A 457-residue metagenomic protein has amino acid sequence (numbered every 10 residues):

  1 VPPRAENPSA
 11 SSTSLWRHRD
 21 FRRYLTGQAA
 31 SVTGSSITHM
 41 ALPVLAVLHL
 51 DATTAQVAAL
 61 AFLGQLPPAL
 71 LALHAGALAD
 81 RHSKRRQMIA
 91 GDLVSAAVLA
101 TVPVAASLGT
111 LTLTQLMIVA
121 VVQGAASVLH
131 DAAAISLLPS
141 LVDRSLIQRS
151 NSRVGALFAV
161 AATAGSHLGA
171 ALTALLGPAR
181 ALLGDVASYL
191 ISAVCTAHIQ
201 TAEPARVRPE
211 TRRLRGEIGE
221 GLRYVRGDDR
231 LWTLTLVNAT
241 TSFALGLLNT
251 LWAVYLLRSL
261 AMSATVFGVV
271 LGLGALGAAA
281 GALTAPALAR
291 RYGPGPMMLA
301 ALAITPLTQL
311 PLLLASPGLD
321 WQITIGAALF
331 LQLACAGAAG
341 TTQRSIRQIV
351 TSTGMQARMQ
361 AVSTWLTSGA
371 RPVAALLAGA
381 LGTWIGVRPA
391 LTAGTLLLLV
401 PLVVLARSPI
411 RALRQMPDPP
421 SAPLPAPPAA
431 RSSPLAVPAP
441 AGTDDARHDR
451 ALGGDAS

Functional and structural regions predicted by a protein language model:
V1-R431, G453-D455: Alpha-helical transmembrane-bundle signature of multi-pass membrane transport and export proteins
V225, P434-S457: Long, low-complexity, intrinsically disordered segments
